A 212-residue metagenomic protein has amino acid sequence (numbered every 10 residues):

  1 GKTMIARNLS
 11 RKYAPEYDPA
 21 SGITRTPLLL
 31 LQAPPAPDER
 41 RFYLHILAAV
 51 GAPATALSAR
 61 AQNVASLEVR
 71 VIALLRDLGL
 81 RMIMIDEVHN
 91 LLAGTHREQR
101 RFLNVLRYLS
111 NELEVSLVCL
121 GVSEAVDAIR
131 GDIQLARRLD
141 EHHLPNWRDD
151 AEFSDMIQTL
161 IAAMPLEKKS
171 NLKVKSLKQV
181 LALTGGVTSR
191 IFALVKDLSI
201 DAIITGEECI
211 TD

Functional and structural regions predicted by a protein language model:
K2-R25: P-loop NTPase Walker A phosphate-binding motif
T3, D38-R40, A125-I129: Switch/connector loops and helix/strand junctions flanking conserved nucleotide-binding motifs in nucleotide-processing
I5-L9, R41-A49, R101, V105 (+3 more regions): Alpha-helical scaffold elements adjacent to nucleotide-binding pockets in ATP/GTP-utilizing enzyme cores
Y13-Y17, I133, A202: Active-site catalytic pocket residues across diverse enzymes, especially alpha/beta-hydrolases
T26-P37: A short hydrophobic beta-strand->loop->alpha-helix junction that borders the nucleotide-binding pocket of P-loop NTPases
D38-H45, A52-N104, L109-S116, E152-F153 (+2 more regions): Mid-core helix/loop region of P-loop NTP-binding domains shared across ATPases and GTPases
L92-T95, F102-K175: The catalytic "switch" region of P-loop NTPases
D150-A151, T159-D212: C-terminal alpha-helical "lid" subdomain
